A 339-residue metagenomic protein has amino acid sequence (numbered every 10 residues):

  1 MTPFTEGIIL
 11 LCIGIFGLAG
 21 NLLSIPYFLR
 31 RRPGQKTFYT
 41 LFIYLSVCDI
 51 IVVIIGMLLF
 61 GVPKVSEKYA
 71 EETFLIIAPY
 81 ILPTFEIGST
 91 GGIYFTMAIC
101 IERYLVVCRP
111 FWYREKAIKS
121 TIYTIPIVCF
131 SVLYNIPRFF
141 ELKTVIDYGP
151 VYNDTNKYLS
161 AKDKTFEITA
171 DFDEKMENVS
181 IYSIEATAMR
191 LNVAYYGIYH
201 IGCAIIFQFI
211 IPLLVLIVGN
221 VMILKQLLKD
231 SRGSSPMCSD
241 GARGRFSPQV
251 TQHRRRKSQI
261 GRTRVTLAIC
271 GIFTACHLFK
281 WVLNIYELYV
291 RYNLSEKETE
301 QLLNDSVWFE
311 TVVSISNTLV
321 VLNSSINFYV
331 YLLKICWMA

Functional and structural regions predicted by a protein language model:
T2-L11, G34-K116: Extracellular TM2-ECL1-early TM3 structural module of rhodopsin-like
T2-R31, L58, L214-I223: First transmembrane helix
I13-G17, Y44-G56, E86, T90 (+4 more regions): Alpha-helical transmembrane segments of multi-pass membrane proteins
I25, L29-T40, I101-Y123, I217-V265 (+2 more regions): Intracellular signaling interfaces of 7-transmembrane GPCRs
F42, V47-C48, K157-A194, K225-V282 (+1 more regions): Intracellular effector-coupling site of seven-transmembrane GPCRs, centered on the ICL3-to-TM6 transition
S66-G88, S120, F130-I210, V290-V307: Loop architecture of class A 7-transmembrane GPCRs
V215-V221, R264, A268-I285, W308-A339: Seventh transmembrane helix
